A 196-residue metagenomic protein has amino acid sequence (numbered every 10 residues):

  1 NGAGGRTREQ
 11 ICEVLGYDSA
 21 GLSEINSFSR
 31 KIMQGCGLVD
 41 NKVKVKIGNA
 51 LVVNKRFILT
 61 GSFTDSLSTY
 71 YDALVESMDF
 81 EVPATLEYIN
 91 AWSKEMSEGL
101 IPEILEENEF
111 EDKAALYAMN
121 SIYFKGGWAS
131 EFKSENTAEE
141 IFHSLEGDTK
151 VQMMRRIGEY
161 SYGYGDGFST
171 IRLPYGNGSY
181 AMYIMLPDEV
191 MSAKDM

Functional and structural regions predicted by a protein language model:
N1-V45: Post-signal peptide N-terminal segment of secreted/secretory-pathway proteins
F28-K194: Non-catalytic, conformational "gating/processing" segments within enzyme and secreted inhibitor domains
